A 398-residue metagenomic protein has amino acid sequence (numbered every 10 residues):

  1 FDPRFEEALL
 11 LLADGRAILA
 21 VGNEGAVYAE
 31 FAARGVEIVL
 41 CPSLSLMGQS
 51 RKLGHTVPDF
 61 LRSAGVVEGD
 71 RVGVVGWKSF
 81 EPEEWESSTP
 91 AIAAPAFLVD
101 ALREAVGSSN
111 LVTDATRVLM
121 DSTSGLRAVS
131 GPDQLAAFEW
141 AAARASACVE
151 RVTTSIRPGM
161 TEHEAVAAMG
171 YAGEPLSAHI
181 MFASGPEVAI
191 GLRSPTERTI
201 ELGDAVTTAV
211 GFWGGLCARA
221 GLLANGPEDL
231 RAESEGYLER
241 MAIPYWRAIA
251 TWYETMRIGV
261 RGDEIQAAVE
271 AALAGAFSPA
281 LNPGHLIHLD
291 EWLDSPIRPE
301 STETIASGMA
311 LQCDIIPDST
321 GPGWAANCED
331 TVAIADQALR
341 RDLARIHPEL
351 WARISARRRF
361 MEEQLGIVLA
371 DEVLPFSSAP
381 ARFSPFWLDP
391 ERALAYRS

Functional and structural regions predicted by a protein language model:
F1-S398: Active-site neighborhoods and metal-handling regions in enzymes and metal-associated proteins
